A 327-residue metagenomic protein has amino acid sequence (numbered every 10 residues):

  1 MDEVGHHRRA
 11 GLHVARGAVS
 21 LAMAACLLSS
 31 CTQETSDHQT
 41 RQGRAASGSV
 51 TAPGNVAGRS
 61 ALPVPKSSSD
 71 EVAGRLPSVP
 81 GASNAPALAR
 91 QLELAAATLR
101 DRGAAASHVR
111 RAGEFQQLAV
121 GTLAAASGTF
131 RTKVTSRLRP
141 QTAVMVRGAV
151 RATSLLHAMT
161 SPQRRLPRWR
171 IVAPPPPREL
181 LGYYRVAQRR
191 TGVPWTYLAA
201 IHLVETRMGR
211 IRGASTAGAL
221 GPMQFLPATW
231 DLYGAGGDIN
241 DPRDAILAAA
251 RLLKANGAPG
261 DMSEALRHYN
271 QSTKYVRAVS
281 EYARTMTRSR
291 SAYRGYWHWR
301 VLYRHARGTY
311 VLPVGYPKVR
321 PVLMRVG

Functional and structural regions predicted by a protein language model:
D2-V186, T273, E281-G327: Cell-wall glycan-active module
R111, F115, A200-L203, A248 (+2 more regions): Amphipathic alpha-helical interaction segments
S127-T132, G192-A200, G213, A258-Y269 (+1 more regions): Surface-exposed patches in mature extracellular/periplasmic domains of secreted proteins
I171-R190, T196, G209, P222 (+2 more regions): Alpha-helical segment that forms one wall of the substrate-binding/catalytic cleft in peptidoglycan-active domains
T206: Conserved alpha-helical segments that form or flank metal/cofactor-binding pockets of metalloenzymes
